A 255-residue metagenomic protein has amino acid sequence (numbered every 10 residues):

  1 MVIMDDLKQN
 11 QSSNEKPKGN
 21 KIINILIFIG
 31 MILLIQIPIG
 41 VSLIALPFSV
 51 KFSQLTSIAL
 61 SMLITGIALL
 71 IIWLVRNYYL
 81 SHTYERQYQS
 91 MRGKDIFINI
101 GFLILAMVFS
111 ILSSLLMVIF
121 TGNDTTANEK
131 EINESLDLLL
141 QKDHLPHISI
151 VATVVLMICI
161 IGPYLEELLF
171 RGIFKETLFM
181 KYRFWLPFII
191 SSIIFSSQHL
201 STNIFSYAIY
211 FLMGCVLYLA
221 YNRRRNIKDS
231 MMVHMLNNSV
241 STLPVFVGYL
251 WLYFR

Functional and structural regions predicted by a protein language model:
M1-I119, T242-R255: N-terminal, membrane-interfacial amphipathic/helix-forming hydrophobic leader that caps and precedes the first
K16-K18, Q87-R92, L139-S149, M180-Y182: Helix-boundary and loop/linker segments of multi-pass membrane transporters
I25-I29, I58-A59, I96-I104, A152 (+4 more regions): Hydrophobic alpha-helical transmembrane segments
G40-V41, S192, S196-S197, I204-R255: Functionally important transmembrane alpha-helices
L63-A68, M157, I209-L217: Hydrophobic core segments of transmembrane alpha-helices in multi-pass, intramembrane catalytic enzymes
L70-R76, V154-M180: Transmembrane alpha-helical segments in integral membrane proteins
T121-H147: Membrane-interface interhelical connector segments
L165-I190, L219-D229: Membrane-interface helix/loop boundary segments of multi-pass membrane proteins
